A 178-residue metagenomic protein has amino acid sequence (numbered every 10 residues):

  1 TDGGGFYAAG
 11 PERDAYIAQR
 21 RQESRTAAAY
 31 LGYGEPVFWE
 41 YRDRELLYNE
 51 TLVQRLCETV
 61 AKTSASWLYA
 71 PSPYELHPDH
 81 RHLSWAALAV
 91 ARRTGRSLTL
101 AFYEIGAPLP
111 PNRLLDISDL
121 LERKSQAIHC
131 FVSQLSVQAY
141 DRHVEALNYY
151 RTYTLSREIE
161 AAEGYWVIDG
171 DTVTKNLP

Functional and structural regions predicted by a protein language model:
T1-T63, L88-S97, E122, Q126 (+1 more regions): Active-site rim/loop-helix segments in enzyme catalytic domains that contact anionic ligands
G4-Y7, R44-L46, P73-H80, P108 (+1 more regions): Active-site environment of divalent metal-dependent phosphoester hydrolases
G10, N49-E50, H80-S84, L114 (+1 more regions): Conserved strand-to-helix beginnings and helix N-cap segments that scaffold or border functional pockets
R21-S24, L83-S84, D141, A162: A general structural signal for well-ordered alpha-helical segments in protein cores
A29-Y33, K62, R96-P178: The feature marks non-catalytic terminal segments
V37-E40, L68-P71, Y103-I105: Short beta-strands and strand-loop turn motifs
T63-H77: Short N-terminal targeting/anchoring amphipathic segment
H77-A91: Short Gly/Thr/Asp-enriched flexible loops that form oxyanion-binding sites at enzyme active sites
